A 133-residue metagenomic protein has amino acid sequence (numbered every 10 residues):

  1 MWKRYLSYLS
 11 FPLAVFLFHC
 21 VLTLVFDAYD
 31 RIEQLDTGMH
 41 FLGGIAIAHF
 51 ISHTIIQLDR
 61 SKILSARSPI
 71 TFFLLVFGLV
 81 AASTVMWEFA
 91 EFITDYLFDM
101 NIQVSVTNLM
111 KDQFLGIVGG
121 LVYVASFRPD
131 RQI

Functional and structural regions predicted by a protein language model:
M1-H53: "…centered on the first transmembrane helix and the immediately adjacent amphipathic helix/loop
Y8, T37, S68-V76, N108 (+2 more regions): Residue-level signature of transmembrane alpha-helical entry/exit and packing/kink sites in multi-pass membrane
S10-T23, F72-T94: Small-polar-interrupted transmembrane alpha-helices in polytopic inner-membrane proteins
A14, G43, I47, I51 (+2 more regions): Hydrophobic faces of alpha-helical transmembrane segments in multi-pass integral membrane proteins
F26-D36, T84-I117, L121: Interfacial helix-loop-helix junctions of multi-pass membrane proteins
L42-R60, Y96-N101, I117-D130: Membrane-interfacial alpha-helical segments at the cytosolic side of multi-pass membrane proteins
Q57-A81: Internal alpha-helical transmembrane segments of multi-pass membrane proteins
